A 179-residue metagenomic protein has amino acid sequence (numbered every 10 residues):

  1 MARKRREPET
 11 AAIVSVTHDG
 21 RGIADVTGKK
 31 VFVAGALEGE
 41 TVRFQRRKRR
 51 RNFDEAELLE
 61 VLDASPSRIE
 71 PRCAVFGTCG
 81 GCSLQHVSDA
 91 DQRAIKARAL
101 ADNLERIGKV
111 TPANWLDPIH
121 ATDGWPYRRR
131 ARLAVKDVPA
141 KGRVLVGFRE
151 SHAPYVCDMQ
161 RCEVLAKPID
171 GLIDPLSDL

Functional and structural regions predicted by a protein language model:
M1-L179: Accessory RNA-recognition modules of RNA-modification enzymes
